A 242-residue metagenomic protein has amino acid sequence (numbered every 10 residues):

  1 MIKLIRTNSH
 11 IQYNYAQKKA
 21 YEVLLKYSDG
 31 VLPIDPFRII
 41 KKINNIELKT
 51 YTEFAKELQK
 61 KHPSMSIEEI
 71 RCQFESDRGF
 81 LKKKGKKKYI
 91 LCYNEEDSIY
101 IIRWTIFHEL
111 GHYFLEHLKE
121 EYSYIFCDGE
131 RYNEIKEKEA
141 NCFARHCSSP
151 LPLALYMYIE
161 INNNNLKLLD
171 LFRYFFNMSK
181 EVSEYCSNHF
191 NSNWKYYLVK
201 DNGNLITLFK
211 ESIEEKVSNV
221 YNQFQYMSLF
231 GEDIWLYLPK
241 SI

Functional and structural regions predicted by a protein language model:
M1-I242: Active-site hotspot residues in diverse enzymes, especially metal/ion-binding acidic/histidine motifs
